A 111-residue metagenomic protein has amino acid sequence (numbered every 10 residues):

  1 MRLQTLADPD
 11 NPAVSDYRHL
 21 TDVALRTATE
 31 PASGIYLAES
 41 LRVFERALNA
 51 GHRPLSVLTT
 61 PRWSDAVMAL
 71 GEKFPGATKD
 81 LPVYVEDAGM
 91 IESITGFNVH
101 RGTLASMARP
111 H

Functional and structural regions predicted by a protein language model:
M1-E72: Boundary-proximal intrinsically disordered activation/regulatory segments immediately upstream of a helical core
I35, L55-V57, P82-Y84, G102-A105: Structural motif
E39, T59, E86-D87, A108: A secondary-structure boundary/capping signal
H52, T78, N98-H100: Short connector loops at helix/strand junctions that flank enzyme active sites, especially segments positioning acidic
E72-G96: A glycine-rich helix N-cap at a beta->alpha junction
D87-H111: Hydrophobic alpha-helical segments and helix pairs
